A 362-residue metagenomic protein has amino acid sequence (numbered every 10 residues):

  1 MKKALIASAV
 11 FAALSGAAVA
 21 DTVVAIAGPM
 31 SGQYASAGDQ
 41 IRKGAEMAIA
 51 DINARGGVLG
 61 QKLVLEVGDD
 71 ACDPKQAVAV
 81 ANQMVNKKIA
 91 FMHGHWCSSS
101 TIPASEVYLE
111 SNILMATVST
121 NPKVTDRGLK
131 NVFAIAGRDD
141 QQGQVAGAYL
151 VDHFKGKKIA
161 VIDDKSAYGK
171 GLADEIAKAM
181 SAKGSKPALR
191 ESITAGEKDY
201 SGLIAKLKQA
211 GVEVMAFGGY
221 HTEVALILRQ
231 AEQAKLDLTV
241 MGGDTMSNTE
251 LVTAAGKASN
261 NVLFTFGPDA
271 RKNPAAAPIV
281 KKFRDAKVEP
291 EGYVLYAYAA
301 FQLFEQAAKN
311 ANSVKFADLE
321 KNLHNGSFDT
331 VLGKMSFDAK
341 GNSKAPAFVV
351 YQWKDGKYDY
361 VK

Functional and structural regions predicted by a protein language model:
K2-F11, A20-K362: Extracytosolic ligand-binding ectodomains
A13-S15: Gram-negative bacterial Sec-dependent N-terminal signal peptides
